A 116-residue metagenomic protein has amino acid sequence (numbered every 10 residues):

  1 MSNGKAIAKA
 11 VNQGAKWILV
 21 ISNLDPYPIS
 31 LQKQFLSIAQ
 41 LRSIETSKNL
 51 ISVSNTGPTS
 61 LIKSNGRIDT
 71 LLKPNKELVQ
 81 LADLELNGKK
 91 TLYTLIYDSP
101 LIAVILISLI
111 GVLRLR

Functional and structural regions predicted by a protein language model:
M1-V79: CN hydrolase (nitrilase-like) catalytic-core segments centered on the catalytic cysteine and neighboring Lys/Glu
T70, L86-G88, G111: Short, charged/polar low-complexity linear motifs in solvent-exposed/disordered segments
N75-T91: A short, polar/charged loop-to-alpha-helix boundary motif
N87-V104: Juxtamembrane/start-of-transmembrane alpha-helix segments at the extracytoplasmic/lumenal side of membrane anchors
L109-R116: Juxtamembrane interface at the cytosolic side of transmembrane helices
